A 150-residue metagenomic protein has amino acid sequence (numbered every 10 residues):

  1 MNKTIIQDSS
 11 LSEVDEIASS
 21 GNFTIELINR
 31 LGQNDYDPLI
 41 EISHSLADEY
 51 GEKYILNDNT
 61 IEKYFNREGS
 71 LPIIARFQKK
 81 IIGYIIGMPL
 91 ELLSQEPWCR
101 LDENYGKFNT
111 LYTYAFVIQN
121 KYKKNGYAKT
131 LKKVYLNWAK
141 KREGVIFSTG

Functional and structural regions predicted by a protein language model:
T4-T60, R67, P72-F77, I81-I82: Short amphipathic alpha-helix that is part of the acyltransferase structural core
E26, T113, S148-G150: Extended hydrophobic secondary-structure segments that form protein cores and membrane-embedded regions
D48, Y122-K123: Residues in soluble alpha-helical coiled-coils and helical-bundle/repeat scaffolds
E62-I74, P89-S94, Y112: A short helix-loop-beta-strand connector motif used in the catalytic cores of GNAT acetyltransferases and, in some
I81, I85-A115: Conserved acyl-donor/pantetheine-binding loop and adjacent beta-alpha core of acyl/acetyltransferases and related
A115-I118, K124-N137: Conserved acetyl-CoA-binding loop-helix of GNAT-fold acetyltransferases
A139-G150: Conserved GNAT acetyl-CoA-binding A-motif
